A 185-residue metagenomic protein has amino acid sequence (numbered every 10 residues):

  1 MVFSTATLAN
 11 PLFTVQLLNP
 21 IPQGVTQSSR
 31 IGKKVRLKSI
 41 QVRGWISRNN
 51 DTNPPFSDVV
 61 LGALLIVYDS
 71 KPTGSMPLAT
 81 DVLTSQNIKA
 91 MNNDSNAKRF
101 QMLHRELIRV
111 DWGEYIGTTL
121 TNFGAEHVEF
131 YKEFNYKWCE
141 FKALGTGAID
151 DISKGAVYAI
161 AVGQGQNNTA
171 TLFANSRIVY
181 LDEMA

Functional and structural regions predicted by a protein language model:
M1-A185: Capsid-like jelly-roll
